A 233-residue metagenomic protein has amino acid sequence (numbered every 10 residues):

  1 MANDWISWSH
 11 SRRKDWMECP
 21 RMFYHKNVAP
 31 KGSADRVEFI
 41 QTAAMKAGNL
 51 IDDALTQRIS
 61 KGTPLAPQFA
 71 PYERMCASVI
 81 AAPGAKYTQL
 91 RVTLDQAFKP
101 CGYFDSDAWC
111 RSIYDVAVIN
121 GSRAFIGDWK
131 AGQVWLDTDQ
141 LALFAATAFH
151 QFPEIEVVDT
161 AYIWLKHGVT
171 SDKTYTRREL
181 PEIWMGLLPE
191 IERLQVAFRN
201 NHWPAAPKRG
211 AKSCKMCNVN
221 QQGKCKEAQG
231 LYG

Functional and structural regions predicted by a protein language model:
N3-T63, Q89: Nuclease catalytic cores
S7-W8, L94-C101, S106-D107, L136 (+1 more regions): Metal-dependent nuclease catalytic regions and adjoining charged, substrate-binding loops involved in nucleic-acid end
Y24-V28, D115-V118, E192: Active-site-adjacent bridging/hinge elements
K31-G32, G132-W135, Y232: Short, surface-exposed beta-strand-loop junctions and turns on beta-sheet-rich folds
A34-R36, F125-D128, S171-D172: Short small-residue beta-strand/loop micro-motif enriched in glycine and branched aliphatics
N49-I126, G132-Q140, P153-A161: Catalytic cores of nuclease domains that cleave nucleic-acid phosphodiester backbones
L141-A145: A conserved alpha-helical element in kinase catalytic cores
